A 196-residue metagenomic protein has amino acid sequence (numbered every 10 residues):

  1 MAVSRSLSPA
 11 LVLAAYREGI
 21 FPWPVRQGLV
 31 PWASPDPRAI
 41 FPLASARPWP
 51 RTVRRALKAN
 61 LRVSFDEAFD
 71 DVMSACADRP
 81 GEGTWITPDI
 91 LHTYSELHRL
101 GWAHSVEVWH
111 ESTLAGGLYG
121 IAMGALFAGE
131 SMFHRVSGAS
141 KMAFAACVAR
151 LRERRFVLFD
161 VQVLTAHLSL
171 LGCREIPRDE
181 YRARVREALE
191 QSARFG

Functional and structural regions predicted by a protein language model:
M1-G196: N-acyltransferase acceptor-side catalytic subdomain
